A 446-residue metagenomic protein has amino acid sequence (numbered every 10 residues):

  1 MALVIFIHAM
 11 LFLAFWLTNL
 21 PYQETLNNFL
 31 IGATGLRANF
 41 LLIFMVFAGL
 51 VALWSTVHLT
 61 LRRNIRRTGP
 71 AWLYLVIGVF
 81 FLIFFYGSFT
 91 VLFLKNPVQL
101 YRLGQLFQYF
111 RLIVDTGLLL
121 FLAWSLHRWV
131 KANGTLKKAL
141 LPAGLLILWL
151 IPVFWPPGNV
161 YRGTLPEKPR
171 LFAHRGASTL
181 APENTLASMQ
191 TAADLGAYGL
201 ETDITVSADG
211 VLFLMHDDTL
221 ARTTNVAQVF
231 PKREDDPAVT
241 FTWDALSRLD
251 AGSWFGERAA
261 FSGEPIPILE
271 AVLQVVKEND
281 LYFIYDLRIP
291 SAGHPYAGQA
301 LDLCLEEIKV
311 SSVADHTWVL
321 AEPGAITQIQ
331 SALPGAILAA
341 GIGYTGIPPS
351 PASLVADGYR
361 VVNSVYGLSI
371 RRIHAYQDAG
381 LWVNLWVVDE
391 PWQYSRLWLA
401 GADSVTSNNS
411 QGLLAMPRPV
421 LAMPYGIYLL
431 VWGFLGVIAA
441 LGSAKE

Functional and structural regions predicted by a protein language model:
A2-L141, H216-A336: Metal-dependent phosphodiesterase/phospholipase catalytic core, i.e., the His/Asp/Glu-rich active-site region
N133-G158: Internal/C-terminal transmembrane anchor helices
P157-L214, A221-T223, R248: Membrane-interface segments at or immediately adjacent to transmembrane helices that form the boundary between
P166-P169, A197-Y198, N279-F283, S312-T317 (+4 more regions): Short, well-ordered coil/turn segments that N-cap beta-strands
H174, A192, D203, L246 (+5 more regions): Conserved, mostly hydrophobic/aromatic
D250, W392, S407-L435: Short, aromatic-rich amphipathic segments at membrane interfaces that lie adjacent to a transmembrane helix or signal
H316-G324, L333-I373, G380-E390: His/Asp/Glu-enriched short active-site or ligand-binding loop at hydrolase and phosphoryl-transfer sites
I329, E390-D403: Catalytic cores of alpha/beta
